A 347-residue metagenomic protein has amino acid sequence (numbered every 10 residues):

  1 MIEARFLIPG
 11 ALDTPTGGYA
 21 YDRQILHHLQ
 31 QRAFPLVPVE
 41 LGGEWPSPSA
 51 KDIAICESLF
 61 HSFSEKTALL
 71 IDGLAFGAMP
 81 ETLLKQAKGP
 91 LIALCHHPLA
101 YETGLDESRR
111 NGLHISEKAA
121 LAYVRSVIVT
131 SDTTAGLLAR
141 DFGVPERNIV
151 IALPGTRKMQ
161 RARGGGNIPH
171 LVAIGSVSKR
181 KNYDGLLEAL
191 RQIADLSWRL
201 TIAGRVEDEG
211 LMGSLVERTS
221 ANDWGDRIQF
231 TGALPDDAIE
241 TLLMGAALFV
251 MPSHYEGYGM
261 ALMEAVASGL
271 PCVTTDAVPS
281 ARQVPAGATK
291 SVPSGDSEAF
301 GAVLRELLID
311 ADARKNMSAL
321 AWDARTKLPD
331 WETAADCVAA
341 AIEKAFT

Functional and structural regions predicted by a protein language model:
S47-A50, I309-I342: A charged, aromatic-enriched C-terminal amphipathic alpha-helix characteristic of glycosyltransferases across folds
E117-R161: Donor nucleotide-sugar binding/catalytic pocket of nucleotide-sugar-dependent glycosyltransferases
T156, R163-K181, L187-Q192, T201: Conserved donor-binding/catalytic core segment of Leloir-type glycosyltransferases
G204, M212-L234: Nucleotide-activated donor-binding/catalytic signature segment of Leloir-type glycosyltransferases, i.e., the conserved
A233-L234, T241-A246: Short alpha-helical donor nucleotide-sugar binding micro-motif in glycosyltransferases
H254: Aromatic "clamp/platform" in nucleotide-sugar-dependent glycosyltransferases that forms part of the donor/acceptor
L262, P271-T275, A281: Short hydrophobic beta-strand element within catalytic cores of glycosyltransferases and related nucleotide-activated
A286-E298, E306-D312: Conserved acidic donor-binding segment of nucleotide-sugar-dependent glycosyltransferases
